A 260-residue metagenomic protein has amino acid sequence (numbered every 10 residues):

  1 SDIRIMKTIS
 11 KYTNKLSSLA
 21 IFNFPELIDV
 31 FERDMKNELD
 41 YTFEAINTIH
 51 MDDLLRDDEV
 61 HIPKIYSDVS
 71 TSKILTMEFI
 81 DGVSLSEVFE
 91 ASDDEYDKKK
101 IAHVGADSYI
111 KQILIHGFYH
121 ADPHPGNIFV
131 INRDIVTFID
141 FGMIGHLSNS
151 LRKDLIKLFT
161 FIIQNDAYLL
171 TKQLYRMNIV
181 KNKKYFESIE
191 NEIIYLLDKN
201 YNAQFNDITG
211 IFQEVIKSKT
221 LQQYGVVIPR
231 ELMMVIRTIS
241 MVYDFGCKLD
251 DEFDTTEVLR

Functional and structural regions predicted by a protein language model:
S1-R260: Conserved catalytic cores of large enzyme domains
